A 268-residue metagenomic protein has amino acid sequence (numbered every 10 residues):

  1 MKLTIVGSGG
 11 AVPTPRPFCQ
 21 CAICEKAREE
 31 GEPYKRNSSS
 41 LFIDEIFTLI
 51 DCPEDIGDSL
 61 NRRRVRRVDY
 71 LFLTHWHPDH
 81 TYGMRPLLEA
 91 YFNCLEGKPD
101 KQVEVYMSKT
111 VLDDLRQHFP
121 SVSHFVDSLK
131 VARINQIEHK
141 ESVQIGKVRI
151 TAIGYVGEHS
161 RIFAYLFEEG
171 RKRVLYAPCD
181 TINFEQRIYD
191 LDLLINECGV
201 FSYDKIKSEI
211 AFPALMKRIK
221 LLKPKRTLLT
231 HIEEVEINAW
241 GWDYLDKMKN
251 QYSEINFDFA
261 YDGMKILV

Functional and structural regions predicted by a protein language model:
M1-R63, I134-Q186, K265-V268: Core dinuclear metal-dependent hydrolase active-site scaffold
P13, D58, T81-Y82, Y91 (+3 more regions): Glycine/Thr-rich phosphate-binding loops of Rossmann-like dinucleotide-binding domains
F18-C21, R63-V65, R85-E89, F119-V122 (+4 more regions): Short, glycine/charged-enriched secondary-structure capping and boundary segments
F47, C52-Y106, D192: Active-site metal-binding motif and surrounding structural segment of the metallo-beta-lactamase
L49-P53, D69-D79, Y106-S108, V174-C179 (+3 more regions): Active-site neighborhood of phospho(di)ester-bond hydrolases with catalytic His/Asp-centered motifs
R66, K101, G146-V148, Y189 (+1 more regions): Structured loop/turn residues at beta-strand edges in well-structured enzyme cores
K98-I162, G263: Metallo-beta-lactamase
K140, E185-V268: Binuclear metal-ion centers of metallo-dependent hydrolases, dominated by the metallo-beta-lactamase
